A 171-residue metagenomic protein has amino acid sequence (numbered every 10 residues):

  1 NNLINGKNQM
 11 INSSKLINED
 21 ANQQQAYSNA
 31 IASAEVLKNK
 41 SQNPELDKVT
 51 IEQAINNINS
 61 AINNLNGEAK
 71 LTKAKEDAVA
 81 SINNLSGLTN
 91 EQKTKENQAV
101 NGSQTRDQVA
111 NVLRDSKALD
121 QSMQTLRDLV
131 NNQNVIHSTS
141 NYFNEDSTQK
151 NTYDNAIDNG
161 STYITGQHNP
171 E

Functional and structural regions predicted by a protein language model:
N1-E171: Amphipathic alpha-helical assembly segments used for oligomerization, scaffolding, or translocation
